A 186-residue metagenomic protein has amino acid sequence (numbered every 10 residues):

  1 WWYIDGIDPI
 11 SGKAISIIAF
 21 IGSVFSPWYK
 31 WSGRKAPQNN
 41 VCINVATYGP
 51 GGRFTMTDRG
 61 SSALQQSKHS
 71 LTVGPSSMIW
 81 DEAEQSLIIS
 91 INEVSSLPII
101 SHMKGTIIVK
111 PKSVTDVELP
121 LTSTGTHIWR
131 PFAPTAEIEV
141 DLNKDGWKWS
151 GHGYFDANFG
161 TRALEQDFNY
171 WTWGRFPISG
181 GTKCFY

Functional and structural regions predicted by a protein language model:
W1-Y186: Structured soluble/peripheral alpha/beta segments that form catalytic or ligand/cofactor-binding pockets
